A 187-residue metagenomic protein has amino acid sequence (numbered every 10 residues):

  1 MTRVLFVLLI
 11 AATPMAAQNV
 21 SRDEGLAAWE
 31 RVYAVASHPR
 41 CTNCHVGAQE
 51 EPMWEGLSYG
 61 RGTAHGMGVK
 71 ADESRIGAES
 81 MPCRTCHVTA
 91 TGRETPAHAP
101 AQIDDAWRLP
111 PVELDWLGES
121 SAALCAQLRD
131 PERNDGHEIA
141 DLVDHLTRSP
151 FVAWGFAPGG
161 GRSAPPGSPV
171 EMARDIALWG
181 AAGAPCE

Functional and structural regions predicted by a protein language model:
M1-V7: Sec-dependent signal peptide recognition, specifically the positively charged N-region followed immediately by
L8-A17: Hydrophobic h-region of N-terminal signal peptides that target proteins for export in Gram-negative bacteria
T13, W29, G47: Glycine/proline-rich, flexible active-site/cofactor-binding loop segments that harbor closely spaced acidic
Q18-V35, E51, G56, G62-R75: Electrostatic cytochrome c docking/interface patches
R22, P39, M81, T91 (+1 more regions): C-type cytochrome heme-c attachment and multiheme electron-transfer modules
S37-A48, E79-A90: The canonical Cys-X-X-Cys-His
P52-E55, R93-A97: Short Cys/His-rich "knuckle" micro-motifs
